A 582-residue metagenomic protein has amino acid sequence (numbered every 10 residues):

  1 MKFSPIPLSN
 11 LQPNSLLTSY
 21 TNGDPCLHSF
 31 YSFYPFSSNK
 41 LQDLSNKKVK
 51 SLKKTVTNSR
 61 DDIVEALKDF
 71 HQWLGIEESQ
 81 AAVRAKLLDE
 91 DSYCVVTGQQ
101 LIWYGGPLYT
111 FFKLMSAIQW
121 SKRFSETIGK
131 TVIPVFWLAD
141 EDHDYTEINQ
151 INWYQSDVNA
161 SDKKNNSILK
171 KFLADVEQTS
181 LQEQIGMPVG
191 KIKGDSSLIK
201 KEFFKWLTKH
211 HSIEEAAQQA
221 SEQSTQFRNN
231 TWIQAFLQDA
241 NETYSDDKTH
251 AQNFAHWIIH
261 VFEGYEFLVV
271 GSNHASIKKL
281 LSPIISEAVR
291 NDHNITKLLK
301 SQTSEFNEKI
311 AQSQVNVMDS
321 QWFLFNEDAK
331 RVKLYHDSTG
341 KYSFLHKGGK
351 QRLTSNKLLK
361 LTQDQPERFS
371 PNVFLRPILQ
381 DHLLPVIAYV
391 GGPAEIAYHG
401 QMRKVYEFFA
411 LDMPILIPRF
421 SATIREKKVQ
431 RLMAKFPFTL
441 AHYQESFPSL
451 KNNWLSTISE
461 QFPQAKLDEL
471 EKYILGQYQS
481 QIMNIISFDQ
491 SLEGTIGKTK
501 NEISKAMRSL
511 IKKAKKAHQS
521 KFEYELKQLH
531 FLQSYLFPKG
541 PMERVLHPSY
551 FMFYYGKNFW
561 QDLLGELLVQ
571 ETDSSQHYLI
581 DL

Functional and structural regions predicted by a protein language model:
M1-F3, Q234-L353, K357, S449 (+1 more regions): Long, compositionally biased intrinsically disordered regions
Q12-Q80, S320, K500, S504-I511 (+1 more regions): Low-complexity, highly charged intrinsically disordered N-terminal segments that act as targeting/localization
S92-S125, G391: N-terminal catalytic cores of NTP/NDP-binding nucleotidyl/phosphoryl-transfer enzymes
P107-L108, S121-D144, P414: Glycine-rich phosphate/pyrophosphate-binding loops and their adjacent beta-strand/loop elements at enzyme active sites
L108-Y109, Y145-I151, L281-I284: Short acidic, glycine/serine/threonine-rich loops at helix termini
L138-R228, D239: Internal, well-ordered alpha/beta segment that forms a basic, Gly-enriched binding/recognition surface
T146-Q155, S161-D162, N166-S167, I424-S456: A structural-propensity feature for long, helix-poor, extended segments
E305-I387, P393-K404, M413, F420 (+1 more regions): A translation/RNA-centric and nucleic-acid-associated enzymatic feature enriched in Class II aminoacyl-tRNA synthetases
